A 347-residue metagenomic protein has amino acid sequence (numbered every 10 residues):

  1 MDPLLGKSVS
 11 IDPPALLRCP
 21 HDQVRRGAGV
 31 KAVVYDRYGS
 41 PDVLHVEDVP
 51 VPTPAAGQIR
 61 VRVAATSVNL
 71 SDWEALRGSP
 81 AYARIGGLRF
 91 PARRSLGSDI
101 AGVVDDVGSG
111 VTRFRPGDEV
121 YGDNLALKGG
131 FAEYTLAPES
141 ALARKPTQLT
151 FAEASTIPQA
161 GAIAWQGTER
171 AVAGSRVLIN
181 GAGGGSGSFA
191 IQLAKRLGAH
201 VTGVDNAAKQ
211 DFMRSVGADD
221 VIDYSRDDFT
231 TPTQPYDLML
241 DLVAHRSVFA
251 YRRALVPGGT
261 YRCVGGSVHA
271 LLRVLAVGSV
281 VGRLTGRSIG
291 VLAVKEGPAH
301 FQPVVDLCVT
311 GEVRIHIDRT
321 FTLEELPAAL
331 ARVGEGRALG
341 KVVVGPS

Functional and structural regions predicted by a protein language model:
H21-A28, G297-S347: C-terminal hydrophobic helical "lid"/dimerization subdomain of Rossmann-like NAD(P)H-dependent oxidoreductases
S40, V49-A101: N-terminal glycine-rich beta->alpha transition that marks the start or flank of a dinucleotide-binding site
L76, I100-A126: A glycine-/small-residue-rich N-terminal strand-loop-strand element that serves as the cofactor-binding glycine loop
A126-E139: A structural motif shared across PLP-dependent enzymes of the aminotransferase-like
S155-D223: Mid-domain Rossmann-like dinucleotide-binding core that forms the NAD(H)/NADP(H) cofactor-binding site
T231-L238: A short acidic, Gly/Pro-enriched loop at the edge of an enzyme's catalytic core that lines a small-molecule cofactor
H245-V313, P346-S347: Glycine-rich phosphate-binding loop and adjacent beta-alpha segment of Rossmann(oid) nucleotide-cofactor-binding
